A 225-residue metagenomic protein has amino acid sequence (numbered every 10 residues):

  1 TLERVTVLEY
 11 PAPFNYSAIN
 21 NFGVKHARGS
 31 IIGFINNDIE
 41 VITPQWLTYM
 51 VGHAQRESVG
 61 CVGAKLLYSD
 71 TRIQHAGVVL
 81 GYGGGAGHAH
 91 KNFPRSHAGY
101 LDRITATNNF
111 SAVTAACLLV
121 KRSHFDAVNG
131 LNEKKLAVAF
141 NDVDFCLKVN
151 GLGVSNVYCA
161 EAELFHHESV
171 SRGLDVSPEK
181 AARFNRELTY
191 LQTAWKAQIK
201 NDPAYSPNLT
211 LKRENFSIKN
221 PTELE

Functional and structural regions predicted by a protein language model:
T1-P13: Acidic donor-binding segment of Leloir-type glycosyltransferases
Y10, I35-N37: Catalytic metal- and UDP-sugar-binding loop of GT-A-like glycosyltransferases, i.e., residues flanking the conserved
Y10-A27: Glycine-rich, basic loop-to-helix element that forms the pyrophosphate-binding segment of sugar-nucleotide handling
I32: Short aromatic/hydrophobic "clamp" motif used to bind/position activated sugar donors
I39-G84: Conserved donor NDP-sugar-binding/catalytic core segment of glycosyltransferases
W46-M50, I104-N129, K134-F165: A short, conserved alpha-helix in the catalytic core of glycosyltransferases
V62-K65, C159-A160, H167: Short glycine/serine/threonine-enriched helix-capping/active-site loop that flanks the nucleotide-sugar donor pocket
D70, Y82-F110, L119, N156 (+1 more regions): C-terminal, non-catalytic tails of nucleotide-sugar-dependent glycosyltransferases
